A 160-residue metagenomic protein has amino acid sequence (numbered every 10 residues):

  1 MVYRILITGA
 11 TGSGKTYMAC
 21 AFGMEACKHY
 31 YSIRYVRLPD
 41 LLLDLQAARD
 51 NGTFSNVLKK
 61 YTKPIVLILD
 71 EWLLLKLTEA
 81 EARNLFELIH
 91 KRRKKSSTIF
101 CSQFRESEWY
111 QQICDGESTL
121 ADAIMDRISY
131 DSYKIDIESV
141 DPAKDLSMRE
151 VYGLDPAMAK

Functional and structural regions predicted by a protein language model:
M1-K63, Y110: Conserved P-loop
Y30-S32, K63-V66, R93-F100: Loop/turn-to-beta-strand initiation segments
D40-A48, G52-K59, W72-K160: Replace "adjacent to P-loop NTPase cores in ATP/GTP-dependent enzymes" with "adjacent to NTP-binding cores
